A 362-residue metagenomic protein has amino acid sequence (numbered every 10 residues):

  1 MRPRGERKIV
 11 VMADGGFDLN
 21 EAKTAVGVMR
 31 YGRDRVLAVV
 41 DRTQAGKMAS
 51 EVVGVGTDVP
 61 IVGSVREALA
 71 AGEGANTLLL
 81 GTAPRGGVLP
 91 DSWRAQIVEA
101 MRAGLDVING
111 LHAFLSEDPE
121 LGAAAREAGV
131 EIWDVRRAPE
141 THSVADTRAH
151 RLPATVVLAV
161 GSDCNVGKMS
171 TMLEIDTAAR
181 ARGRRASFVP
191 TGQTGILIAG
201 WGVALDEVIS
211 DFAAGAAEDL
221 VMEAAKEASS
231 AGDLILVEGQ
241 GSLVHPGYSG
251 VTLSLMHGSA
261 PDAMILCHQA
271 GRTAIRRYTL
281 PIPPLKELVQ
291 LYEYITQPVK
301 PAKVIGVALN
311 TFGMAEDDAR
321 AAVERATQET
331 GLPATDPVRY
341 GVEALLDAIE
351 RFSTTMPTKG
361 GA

Functional and structural regions predicted by a protein language model:
M1-T77, G81, R85-V88, A124 (+3 more regions): Flexible phosphate-sensing "switch/lid" loops adjacent to ATP/NTP-binding sites across phosphate-transfer
G86, Q96-V156, L346: Extreme N-terminal, non-catalytic leader segments that precede Walker-type/kinase nucleotide-binding cores
S92: Glycine-rich, acidic loop regions that bind phosphate or pyrophosphate groups
